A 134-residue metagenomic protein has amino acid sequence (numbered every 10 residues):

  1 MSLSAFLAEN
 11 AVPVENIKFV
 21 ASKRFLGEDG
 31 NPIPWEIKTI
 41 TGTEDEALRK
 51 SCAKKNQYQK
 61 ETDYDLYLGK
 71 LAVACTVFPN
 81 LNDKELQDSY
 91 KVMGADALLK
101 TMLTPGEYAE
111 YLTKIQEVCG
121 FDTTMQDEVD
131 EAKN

Functional and structural regions predicted by a protein language model:
M1-S2, V20, Q116: N-terminal functional modules and adjacent low-complexity/disordered segments of proteins
M1-V14, M125-N134: Low-complexity intrinsically disordered segments
A8-L26: Short acidic, Pro/Gly- and aromatic-enriched capping/linker segments at domain boundaries
N31-N134: Short, surface-exposed, charged amphipathic helix/loop patches that serve as local interaction elements
